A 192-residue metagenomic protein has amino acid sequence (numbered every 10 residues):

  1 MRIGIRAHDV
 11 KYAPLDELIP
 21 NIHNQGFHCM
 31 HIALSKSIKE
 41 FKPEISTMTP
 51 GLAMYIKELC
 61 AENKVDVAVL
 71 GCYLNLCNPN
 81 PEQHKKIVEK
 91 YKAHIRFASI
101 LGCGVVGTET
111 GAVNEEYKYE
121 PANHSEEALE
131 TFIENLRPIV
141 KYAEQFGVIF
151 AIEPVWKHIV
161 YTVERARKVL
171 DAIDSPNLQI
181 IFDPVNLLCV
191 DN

Functional and structural regions predicted by a protein language model:
M1-Y12, H23: N-terminal basic, low-complexity leaders that serve as flexible interaction/assembly modules and, when applicable, as
I3-A7, M30-I32, V67-C72, V106-T108 (+2 more regions): Hydrophobic faces of well-ordered beta-strands that scaffold small-molecule active sites in alpha/beta enzyme cores
D9, S35, Y73, G111 (+1 more regions): Residue-level "edge-of-site" marker
K11-I19, I38-T47, E164-R167, N186-N192: Gly/Pro-rich active-site loop or hairpin
L15-S37, L101-V105: Catalytic domains of carbohydrate-active enzymes, especially glycoside hydrolases
E17, M54-N63, C77-F182, C189: Active-site acidic/histidine proton-transfer and metal-coordination neighborhood in alpha/beta enzyme cores
H31-K57, T110-Y117: Glycine-rich, proline-tolerant flexible connector loops at the mouths of alpha/beta enzymes
S37-P43, G71-P79: Glycine-/proline-rich flexible loop or hinge segments
